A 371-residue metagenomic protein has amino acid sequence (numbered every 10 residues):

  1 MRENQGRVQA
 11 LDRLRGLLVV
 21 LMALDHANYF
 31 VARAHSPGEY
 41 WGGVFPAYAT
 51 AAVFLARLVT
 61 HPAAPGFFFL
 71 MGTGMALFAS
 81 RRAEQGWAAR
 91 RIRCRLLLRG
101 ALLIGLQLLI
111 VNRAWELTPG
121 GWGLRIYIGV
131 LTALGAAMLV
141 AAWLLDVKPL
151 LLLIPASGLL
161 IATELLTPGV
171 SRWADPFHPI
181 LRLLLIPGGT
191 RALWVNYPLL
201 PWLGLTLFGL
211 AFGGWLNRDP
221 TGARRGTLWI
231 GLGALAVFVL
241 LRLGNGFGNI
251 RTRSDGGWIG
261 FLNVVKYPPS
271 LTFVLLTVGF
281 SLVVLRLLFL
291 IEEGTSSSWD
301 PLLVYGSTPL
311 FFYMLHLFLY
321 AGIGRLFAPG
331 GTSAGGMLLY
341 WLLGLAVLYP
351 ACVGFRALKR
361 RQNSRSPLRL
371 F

Functional and structural regions predicted by a protein language model:
M1-F371: Alpha-helical transmembrane segments and their immediate juxtamembrane cytosolic regions
